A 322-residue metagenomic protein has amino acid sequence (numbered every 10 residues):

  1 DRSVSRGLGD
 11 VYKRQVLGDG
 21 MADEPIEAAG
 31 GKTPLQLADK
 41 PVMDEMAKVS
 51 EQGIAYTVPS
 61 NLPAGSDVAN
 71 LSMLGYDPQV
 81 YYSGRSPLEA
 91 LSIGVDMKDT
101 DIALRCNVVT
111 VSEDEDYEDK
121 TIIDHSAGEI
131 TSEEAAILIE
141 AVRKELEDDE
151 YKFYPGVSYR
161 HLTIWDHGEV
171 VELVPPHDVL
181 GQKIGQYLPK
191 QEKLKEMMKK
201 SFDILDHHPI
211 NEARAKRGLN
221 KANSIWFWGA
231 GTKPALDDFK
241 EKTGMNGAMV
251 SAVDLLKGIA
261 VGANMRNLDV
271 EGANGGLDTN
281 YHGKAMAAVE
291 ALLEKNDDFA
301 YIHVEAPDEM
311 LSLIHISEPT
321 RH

Functional and structural regions predicted by a protein language model:
D1-Y12, I314-H322: Single conserved hydrophobic/aromatic residue that forms the stacking wall/gate of nucleotide- or nucleobase-binding
R14-V16: Residue-level marker for buried hydrophobic side chains located in beta-strands that build the well-ordered beta-sheet
A22-I139, R143: Active-site nucleophile/metal-coordination loop of metallo-enzymes that catalyze phosphate/sulfate and related
P41, M46, G218, D308-L313 (+1 more regions): A long, amphipathic alpha-helix that forms part of the scaffold/cap immediately adjacent to metal-dependent active
E113-I122, D166-K183, A288-L313, S317: Active-site His/acidic residue clusters
S126-S224, A230-T232: Glycine-rich, mobile lid/loop segments that gate access to catalytic sites or pores
T232-L313: Anion-binding catalytic surfaces of enzymes that hydrolyze or transfer phosphate/sulfate esters
